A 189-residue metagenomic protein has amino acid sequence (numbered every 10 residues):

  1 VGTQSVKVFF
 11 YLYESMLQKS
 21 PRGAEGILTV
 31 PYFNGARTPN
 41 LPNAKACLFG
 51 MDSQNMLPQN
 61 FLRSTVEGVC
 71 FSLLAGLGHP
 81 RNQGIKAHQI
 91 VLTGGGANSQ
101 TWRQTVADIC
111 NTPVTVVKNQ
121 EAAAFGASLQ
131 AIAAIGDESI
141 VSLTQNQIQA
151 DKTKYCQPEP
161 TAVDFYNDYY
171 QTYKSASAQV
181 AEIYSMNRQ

Functional and structural regions predicted by a protein language model:
V1-Q189: Glycine/Thr-rich phosphate-binding loops that ligate phosphate moieties of nucleotide and other phosphorylated ligands
